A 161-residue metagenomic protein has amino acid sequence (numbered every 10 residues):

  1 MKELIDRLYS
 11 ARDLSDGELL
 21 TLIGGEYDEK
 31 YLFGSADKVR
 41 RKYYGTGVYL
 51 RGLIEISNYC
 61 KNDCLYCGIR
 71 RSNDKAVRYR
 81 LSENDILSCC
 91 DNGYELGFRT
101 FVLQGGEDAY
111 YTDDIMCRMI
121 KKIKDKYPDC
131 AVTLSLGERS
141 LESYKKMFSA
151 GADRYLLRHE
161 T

Functional and structural regions predicted by a protein language model:
M1-N62: Flexible, acidic/Gly-rich N-terminal and inter-domain linker regions that tether and position cofactor-handling modules
Y9-L14, R41, D63-C67, E95-R99 (+2 more regions): Short amphipathic alpha-helical segments, especially helix-boundary/capping motifs
G17, G24-G25, G34, G45-G47 (+7 more regions): Residue-identity detector for glycine
K42-L96: Active-site cofactor/substrate anionic-group-binding motifs, chiefly glycine- and Lys/Arg-rich phosphate-binding loops
R71-I86, G93-D114, M119-T161: Core AdoMet radical
